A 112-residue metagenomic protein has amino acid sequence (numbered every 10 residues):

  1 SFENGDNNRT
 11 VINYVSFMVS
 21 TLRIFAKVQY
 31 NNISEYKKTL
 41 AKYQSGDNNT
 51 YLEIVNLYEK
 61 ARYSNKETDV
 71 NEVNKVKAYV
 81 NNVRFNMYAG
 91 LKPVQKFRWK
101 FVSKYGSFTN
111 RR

Functional and structural regions predicted by a protein language model:
E3-R112: Membrane-proximal, non-transmembrane interaction modules that couple membrane proteins to downstream assemblies
